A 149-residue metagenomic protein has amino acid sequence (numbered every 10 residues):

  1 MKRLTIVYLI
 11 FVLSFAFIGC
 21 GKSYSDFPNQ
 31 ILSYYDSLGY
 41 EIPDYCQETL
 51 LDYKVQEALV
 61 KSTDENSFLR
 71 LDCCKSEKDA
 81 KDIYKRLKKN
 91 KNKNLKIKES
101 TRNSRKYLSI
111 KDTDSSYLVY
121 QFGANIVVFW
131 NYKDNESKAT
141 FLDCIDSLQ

Functional and structural regions predicted by a protein language model:
M1-T5: Positively charged n-region of N-terminal signal peptides that target proteins for export
I6-S14: Hydrophobic helical h-region of N-terminal Sec-dependent signal peptides in bacterial secretory/periplasmic proteins
F17-G19: C-terminal motif of bacterial Sec signal peptides marking the signal peptidase cleavage site
G21-S23: Bacterial signal peptide processing site
D26, Q30, D79-D82, E136 (+1 more regions): Extracytoplasmic/secreted proteins, especially bacterial periplasmic and envelope-associated proteins
N29-T113: Short, solvent-exposed recognition patches
K96-Q149: A short, solvent-exposed beta-edge/loop patch
